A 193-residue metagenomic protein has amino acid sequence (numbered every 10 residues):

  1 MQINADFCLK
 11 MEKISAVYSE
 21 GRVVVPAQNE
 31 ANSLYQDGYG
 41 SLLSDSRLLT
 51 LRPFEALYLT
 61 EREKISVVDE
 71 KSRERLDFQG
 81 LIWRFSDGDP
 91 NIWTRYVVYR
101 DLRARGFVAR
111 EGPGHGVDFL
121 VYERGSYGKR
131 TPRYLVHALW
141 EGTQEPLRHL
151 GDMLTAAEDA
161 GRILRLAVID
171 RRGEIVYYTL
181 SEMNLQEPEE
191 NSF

Functional and structural regions predicted by a protein language model:
M1-Y99, V108, G125-F193: Conserved phosphate-interacting/catalytic interface
A104-G116: Short, well-structured beta-strand/strand-turn elements
H115-R124: Beta-rich nucleic-acid/ligand-interaction surfaces
